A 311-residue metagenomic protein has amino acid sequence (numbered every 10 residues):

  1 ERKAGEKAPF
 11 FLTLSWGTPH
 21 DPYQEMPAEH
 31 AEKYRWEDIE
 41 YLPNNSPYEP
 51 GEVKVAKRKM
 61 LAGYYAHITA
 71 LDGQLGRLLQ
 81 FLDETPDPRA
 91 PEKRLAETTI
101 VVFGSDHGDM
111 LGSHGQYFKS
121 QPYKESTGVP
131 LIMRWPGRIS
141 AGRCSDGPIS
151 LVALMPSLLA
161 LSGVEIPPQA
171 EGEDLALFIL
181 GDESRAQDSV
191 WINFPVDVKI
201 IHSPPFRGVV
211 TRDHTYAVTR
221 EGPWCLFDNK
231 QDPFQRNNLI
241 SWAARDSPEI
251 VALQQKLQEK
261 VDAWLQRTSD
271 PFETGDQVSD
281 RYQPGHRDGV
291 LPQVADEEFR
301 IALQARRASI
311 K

Functional and structural regions predicted by a protein language model:
E1-P148, L161-Q169, V218, S247-P248 (+4 more regions): Active-site-proximal cap/lid insertion segments
A8, Y65, A96-T98, S126-V129 (+6 more regions): A structure-centric signal for secondary-structure junctions around beta-strands
A31, Y65-I68, D72-D83, M155-L159 (+6 more regions): Non-transmembrane alpha-helical segments in soluble domains of secreted/periplasmic/extracellular proteins
H107-S113, V152-M155, A160-N229, W264 (+3 more regions): C-terminal cap/loop subdomain of S1 sulfatases and analogous C-terminal strand-loop tails that border
Q116, E221, L239-S241: Residue-level structural signal for beta-strand termini and adjacent loop
D232: Intrinsically disordered, low-complexity polar regions and short flexible loop motifs
Q235, W242-R245: A hydrophobic, small-residue-rich beta->alpha segment in the mid-to-C-terminal subdomain of diverse proteins
S247-P284: A contiguous, mid-protein "functional segment" used to position or interact with cofactors/ions or partner subunits
